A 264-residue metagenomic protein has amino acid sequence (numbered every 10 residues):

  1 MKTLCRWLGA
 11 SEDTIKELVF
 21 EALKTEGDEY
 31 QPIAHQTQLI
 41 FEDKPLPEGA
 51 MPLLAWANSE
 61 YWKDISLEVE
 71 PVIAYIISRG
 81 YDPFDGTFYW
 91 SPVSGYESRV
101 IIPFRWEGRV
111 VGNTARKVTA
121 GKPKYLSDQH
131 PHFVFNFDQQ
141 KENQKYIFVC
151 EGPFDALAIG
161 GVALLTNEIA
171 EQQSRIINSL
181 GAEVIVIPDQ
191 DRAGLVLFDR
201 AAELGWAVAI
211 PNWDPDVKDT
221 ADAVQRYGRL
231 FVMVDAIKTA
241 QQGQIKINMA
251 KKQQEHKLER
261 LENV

Functional and structural regions predicted by a protein language model:
M1-W7, S91-Y96, A209-N212: N-terminal single-stranded DNA-binding subdomain of primase/primase-helicase replication proteins
L8-E107, K141-E142, R175-N178, L204 (+1 more regions): TOPRIM metal-binding catalytic domain and adjacent DNA-binding surface shared by DnaG-type primases
V93-E183, P188, L197: Phosphate-handling DNA/RNA-contact segment within nucleic-acid enzymes
G161, W206-I210: Generic structural signal for residues in well-ordered beta-strands
L164-N167, P211-P215: Short beta->alpha junction loops
N178-A182, D219-V234: Short, surface-exposed amphipathic charged segments that create phosphate/polyanion-binding patches used for binding
Q190-R192, W213-V217: Short beta-alpha junction loops
L195-G205: Short, aromatic/basic amphipathic alpha-helical patches
